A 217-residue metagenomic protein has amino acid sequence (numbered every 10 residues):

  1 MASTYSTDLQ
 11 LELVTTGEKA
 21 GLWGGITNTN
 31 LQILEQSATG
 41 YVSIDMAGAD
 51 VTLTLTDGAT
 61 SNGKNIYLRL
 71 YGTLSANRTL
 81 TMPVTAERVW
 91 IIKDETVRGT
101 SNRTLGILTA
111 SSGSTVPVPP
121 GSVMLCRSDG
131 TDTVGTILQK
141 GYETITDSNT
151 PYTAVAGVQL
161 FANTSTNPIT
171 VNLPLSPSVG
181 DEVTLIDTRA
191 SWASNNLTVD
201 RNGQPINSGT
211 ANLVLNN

Functional and structural regions predicted by a protein language model:
A2-R103, L138-D200: Exposed extracellular interaction/assembly regions and N-terminal maturation sites
G24-I26, P120-G130, V158, N216-N217: Extracellular disulfide-bonded cysteine-rich modules/repeats
R78, T85-R88, E95, S101-G141 (+1 more regions): Beta-strand-rich solenoidal segments
V84-T85, P120-M124, P174-S178, N212-L213 (+1 more regions): A short, sequence-level motif marking secondary-structure junctions
S112-S114, N167, Q204: Short acidic/polar mixed-charge low-complexity motifs
D129-V134, N195-D200, N217: Low-complexity, flexible helical/coil segments
R201-N216: Terminal beta-strand-rich extracellular "head" domains that mediate receptor/glycan or other ligand binding
